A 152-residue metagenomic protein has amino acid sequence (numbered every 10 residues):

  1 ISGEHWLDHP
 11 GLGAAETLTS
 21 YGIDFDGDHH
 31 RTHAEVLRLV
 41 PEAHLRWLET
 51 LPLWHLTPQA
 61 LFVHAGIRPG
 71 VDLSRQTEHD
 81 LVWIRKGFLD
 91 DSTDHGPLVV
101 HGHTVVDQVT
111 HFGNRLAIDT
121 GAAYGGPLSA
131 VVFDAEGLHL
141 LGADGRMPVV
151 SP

Functional and structural regions predicted by a protein language model:
I1-L7: Short alpha-helix plus adjacent loop in nuclease-associated cores
D8-A117, G121-P127, F133-P148: Acidic, His/Gly-enriched loop-helix segments that form or flank divalent-metal centers in metallo-dependent hydrolases
V150-P152: Well-ordered alpha/beta subsegment
